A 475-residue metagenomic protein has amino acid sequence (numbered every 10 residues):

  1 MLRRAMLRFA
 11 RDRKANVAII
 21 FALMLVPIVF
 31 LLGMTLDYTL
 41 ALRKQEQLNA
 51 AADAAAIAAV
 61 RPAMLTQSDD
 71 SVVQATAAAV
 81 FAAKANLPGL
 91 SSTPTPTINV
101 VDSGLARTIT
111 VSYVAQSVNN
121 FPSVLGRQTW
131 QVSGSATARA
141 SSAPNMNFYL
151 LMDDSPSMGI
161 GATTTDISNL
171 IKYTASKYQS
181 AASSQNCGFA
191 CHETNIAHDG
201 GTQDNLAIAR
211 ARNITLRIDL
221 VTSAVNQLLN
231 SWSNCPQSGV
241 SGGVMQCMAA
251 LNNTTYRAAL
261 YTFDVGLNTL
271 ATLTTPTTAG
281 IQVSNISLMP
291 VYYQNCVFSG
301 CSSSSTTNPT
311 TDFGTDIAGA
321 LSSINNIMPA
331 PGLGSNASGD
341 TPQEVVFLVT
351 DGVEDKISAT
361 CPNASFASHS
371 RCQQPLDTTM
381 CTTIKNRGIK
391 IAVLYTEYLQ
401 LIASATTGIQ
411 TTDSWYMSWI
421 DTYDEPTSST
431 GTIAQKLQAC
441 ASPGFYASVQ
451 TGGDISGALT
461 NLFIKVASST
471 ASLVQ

Functional and structural regions predicted by a protein language model:
L2-V26: Glycine-centered recognition micro-motifs in short, flexible terminal segments and loops
R3-L7, L36-Q475: P/S/T/G-enriched low-complexity
R11, V29, L348: Short glycine- and Lys/Arg-enriched binding-loop motifs that mark or flank ligand-binding interfaces
K14, L32, D351: Short glycine-rich loop/turn motifs that provide flexible caps or phosphate-binding loops at active sites
A22-L36, A50: Alpha-helical hydrophobic helix detector
